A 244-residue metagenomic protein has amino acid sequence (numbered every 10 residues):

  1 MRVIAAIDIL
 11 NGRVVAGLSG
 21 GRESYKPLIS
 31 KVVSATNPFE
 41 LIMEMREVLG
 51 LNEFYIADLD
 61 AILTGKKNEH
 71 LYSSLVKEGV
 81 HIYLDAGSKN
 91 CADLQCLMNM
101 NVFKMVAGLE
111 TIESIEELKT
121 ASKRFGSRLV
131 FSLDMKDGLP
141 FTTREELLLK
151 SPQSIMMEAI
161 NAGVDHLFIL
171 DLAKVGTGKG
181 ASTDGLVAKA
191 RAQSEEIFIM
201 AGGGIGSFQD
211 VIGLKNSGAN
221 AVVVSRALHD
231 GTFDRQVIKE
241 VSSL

Functional and structural regions predicted by a protein language model:
V3-I7, F54-I56, I82-A86, M105-A107 (+4 more regions): Hydrophobic faces of well-ordered beta-strands that scaffold small-molecule active sites in alpha/beta enzyme cores
I9-K31, F103-G176: Conserved anion-binding
L18-D60: N-terminal beta-alpha supersecondary unit
V33-E47, N90-Q95, L147-E158, V211: Short, acidic/polar
E47-M100, T183-L186: N-terminal active-site wall of soluble small-molecule enzyme domains
D60-G65, G138-P140, A173-G180, D230: Short, small-residue-enriched loops and turns at beta-alpha junctions that line or gate enzyme active sites
E78-N101, L186-V222: Catalytic cores of alpha/beta
M100-E117, F168-K174, G203-I205, D210-V237: Glycine-rich phosphate-binding active-site loops on the catalytic face of alpha/beta enzymes
